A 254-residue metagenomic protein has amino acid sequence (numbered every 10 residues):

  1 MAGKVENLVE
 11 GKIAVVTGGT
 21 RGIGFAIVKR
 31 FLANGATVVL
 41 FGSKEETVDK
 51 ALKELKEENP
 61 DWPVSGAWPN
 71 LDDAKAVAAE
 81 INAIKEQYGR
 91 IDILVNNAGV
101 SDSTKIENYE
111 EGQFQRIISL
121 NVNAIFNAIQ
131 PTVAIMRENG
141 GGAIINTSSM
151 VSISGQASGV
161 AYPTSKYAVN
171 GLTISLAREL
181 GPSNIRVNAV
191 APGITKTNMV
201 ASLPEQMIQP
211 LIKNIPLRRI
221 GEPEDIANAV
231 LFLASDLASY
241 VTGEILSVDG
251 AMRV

Functional and structural regions predicted by a protein language model:
I13, T20-G22: Conserved glycine-rich cofactor-binding loop
N34-K50: Conserved glycine-rich Rossmann-like NAD(P)H-binding loop of the short-chain dehydrogenase/reductase
K105-I106, E110-I118, V200, L211: Substrate-binding pocket helix/loop in short-chain dehydrogenase/reductase
I129, S165: Active-site helix of classical SDR
A134, R178-P182, S239: Alpha-helical segment proximal to the catalytic Tyr-Lys
G141, I185, R219-V248, M252-R253: C-terminal substrate-recognition "lid" of short-chain dehydrogenase/reductases
S149: Residue(s) in the substrate-gating loop at a strand-loop-helix junction that position the organic substrate next
